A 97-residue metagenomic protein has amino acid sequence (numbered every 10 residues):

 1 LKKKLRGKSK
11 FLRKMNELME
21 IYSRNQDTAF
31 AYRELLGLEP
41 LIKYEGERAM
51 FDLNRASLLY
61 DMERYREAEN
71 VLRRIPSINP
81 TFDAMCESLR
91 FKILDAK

Functional and structural regions predicted by a protein language model:
L1-I21: Transmembrane-cytosolic junction motif
K2-S9, L36-E45, R73-F82: Solenoid-like repeat scaffolds
L12-E17, E47-N54, M85-K92, A96: "A position-specific structural signal for the A-helix of alpha-solenoid helical repeats
E20-L35, S57-L72, K97: Helix-turn-helix repeat elements of alpha-solenoid scaffolds
N25-T28, R48, D83: Generic detection of long, well-ordered alpha-helical segments
G37-M62: Extracytoplasmic/periplasmic/luminal assembly and interaction segments in envelope/secretory/respiratory proteins
E67-K97: Cytosol-/stroma-facing membrane-proximal "stalk/adaptor" domains immediately downstream of transmembrane anchors
